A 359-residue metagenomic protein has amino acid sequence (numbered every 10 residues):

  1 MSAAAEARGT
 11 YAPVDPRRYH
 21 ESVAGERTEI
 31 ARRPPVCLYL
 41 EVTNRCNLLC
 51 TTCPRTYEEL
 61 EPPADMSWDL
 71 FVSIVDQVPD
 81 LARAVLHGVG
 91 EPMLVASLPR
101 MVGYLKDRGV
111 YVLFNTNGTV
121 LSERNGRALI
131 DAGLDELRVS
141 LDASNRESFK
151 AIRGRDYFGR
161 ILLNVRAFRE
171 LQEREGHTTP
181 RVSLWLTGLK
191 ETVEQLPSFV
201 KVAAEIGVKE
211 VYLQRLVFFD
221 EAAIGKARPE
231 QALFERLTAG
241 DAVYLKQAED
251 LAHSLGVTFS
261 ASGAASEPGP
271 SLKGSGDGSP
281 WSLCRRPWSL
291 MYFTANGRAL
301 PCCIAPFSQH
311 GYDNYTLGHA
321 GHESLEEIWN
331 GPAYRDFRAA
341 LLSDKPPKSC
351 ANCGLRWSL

Functional and structural regions predicted by a protein language model:
M1-Y57, V75-D76, A265-G278, W288-L290 (+3 more regions): N-terminal pre-core extensions flanking Radical SAM catalytic domains
S2-E136, E147, A151, G159-R160 (+4 more regions): Conserved alpha-helical substructure of the radical SAM core
P79-H87, Y111-L113, D131-L141, G159-A232 (+2 more regions): Conserved C-terminal portion of the radical SAM core fold that forms the substrate/S-adenosylmethionine-binding
A96, C302-C303: Short linear motifs in exposed loops
D142-R146: A glycine-centered beta->alpha junction motif in the catalytic cores of kinase/phosphotransferase enzymes
K190, D277, L283-R286: Short solvent-exposed loop/turn micro-motifs enriched in small/polar/acidic residues
S308-W329: A short, polar/charged loop-to-alpha-helix boundary motif
